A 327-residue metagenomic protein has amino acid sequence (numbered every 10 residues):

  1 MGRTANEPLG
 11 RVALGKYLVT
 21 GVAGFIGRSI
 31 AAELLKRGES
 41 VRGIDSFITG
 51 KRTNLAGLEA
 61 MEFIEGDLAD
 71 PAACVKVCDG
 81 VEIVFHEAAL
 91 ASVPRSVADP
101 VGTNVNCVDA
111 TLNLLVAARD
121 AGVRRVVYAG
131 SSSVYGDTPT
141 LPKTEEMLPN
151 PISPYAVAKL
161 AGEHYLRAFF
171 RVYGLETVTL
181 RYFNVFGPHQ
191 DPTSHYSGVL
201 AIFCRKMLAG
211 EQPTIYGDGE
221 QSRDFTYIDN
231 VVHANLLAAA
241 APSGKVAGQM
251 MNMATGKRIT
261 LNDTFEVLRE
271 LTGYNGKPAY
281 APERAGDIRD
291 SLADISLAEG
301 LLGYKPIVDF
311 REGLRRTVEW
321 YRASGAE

Functional and structural regions predicted by a protein language model:
M1-V185, V308, S324: N-terminal Rossmann-like NAD(P)+-binding domain of SDR-like oxidoreductases, especially those catalyzing
N6-L9, M207-E327: C-terminal substrate-binding subdomain of Rossmann-fold SDR/epimerase-dehydratase oxidoreductases
R28, A32, D109-L112, H164 (+5 more regions): Surface-exposed alpha-helical interface segments used for non-catalytic interactions
L35, L115-R119, R167, C204 (+4 more regions): A structural alpha-helix within SAM-dependent methyltransferase catalytic domains
P154, G162, Y196, L261 (+1 more regions): Conserved donor sugar-nucleotide recognition element shared by glycan-biosynthetic enzymes
A161, Y165, F169, V199 (+2 more regions): Hydrophobic alpha-helix immediately C-terminal to the catalytic Tyr-X-X-X-Lys motif of short-chain
P192, Y196-V199: Conserved catalytic loops of nucleotide-sugar-dependent glycosyltransferases that act on lipid-linked
